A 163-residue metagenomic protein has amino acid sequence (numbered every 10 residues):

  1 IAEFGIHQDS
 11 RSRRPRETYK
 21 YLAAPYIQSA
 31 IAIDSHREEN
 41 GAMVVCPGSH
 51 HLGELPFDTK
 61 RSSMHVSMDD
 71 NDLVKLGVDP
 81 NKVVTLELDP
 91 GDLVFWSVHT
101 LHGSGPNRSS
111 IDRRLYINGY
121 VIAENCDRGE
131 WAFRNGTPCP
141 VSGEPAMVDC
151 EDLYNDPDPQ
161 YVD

Functional and structural regions predicted by a protein language model:
I1-V45, H50: Conserved double-stranded beta-helix
G5-D9, R13-Y21, F57, L86-E87 (+2 more regions): Short histidine-centered beta-strand/loop micro-motifs that create catalytic or ligand/metal-coordination sites
S12-R14, G41, H51-E54, S63 (+3 more regions): Residues in flexible loops and secondary-structure boundaries
R13-T18, A30, G53-D58, D69-N71 (+2 more regions): Glycine-rich loops and low-complexity Gly/Arg-rich segments that provide flexible linkers or classic glycine-based
L22-P25, P80-V83, P138-M147: Glycine-rich, flexible loop segments associated with nucleotide phosphate handling
A23, H36-L101: Double-stranded beta-helix
T59-K60, P90-F95, H99-D163: Non-heme Fe(II)/2-oxoglutarate
